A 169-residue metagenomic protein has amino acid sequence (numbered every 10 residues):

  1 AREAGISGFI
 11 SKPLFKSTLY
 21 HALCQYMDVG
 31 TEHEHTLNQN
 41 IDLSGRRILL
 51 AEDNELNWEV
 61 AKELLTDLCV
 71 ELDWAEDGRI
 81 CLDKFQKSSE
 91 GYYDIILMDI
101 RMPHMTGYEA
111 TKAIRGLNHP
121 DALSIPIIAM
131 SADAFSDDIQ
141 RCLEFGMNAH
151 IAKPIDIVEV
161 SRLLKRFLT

Functional and structural regions predicted by a protein language model:
A1-T169: C-terminal compact regulatory domains
